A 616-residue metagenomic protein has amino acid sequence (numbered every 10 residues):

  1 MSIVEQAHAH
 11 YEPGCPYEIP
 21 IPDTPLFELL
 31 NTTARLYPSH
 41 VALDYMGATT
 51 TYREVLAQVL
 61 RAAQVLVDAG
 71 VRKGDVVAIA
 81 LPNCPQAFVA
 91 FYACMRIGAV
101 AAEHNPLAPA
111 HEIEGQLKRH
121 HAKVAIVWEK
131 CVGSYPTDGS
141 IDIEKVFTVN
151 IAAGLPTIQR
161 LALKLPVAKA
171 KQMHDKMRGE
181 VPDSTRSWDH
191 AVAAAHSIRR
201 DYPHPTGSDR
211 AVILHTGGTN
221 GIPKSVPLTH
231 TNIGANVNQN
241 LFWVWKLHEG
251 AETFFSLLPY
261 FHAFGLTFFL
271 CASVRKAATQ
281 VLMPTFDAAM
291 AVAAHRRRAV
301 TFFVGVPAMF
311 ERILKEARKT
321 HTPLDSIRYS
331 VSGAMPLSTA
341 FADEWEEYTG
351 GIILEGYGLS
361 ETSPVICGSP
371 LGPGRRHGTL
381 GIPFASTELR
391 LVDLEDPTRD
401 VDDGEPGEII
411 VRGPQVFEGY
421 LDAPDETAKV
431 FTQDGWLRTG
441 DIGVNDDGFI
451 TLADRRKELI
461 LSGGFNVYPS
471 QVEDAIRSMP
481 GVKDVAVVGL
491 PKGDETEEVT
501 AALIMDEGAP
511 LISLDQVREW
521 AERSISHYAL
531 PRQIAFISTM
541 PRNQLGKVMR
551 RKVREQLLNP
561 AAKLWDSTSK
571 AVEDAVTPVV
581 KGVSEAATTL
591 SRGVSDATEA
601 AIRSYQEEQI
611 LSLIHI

Functional and structural regions predicted by a protein language model:
I21-P22, N31, S39-C84, F88-Y92 (+1 more regions): Conserved AMP-binding/adenylate-forming core of the ANL superfamily
L66-V71, A195-S208, I213-F255, K276: Conserved adenylate-forming
D68-A69, R96-H190, E507: Structural core segment of the AMP-binding/adenylate-forming
A108, G115, A125-E129, G413 (+6 more regions): AMP-binding/adenylate-forming catalytic core of the ANL superfamily
L161-L165, V300-G305, K315-R375, E388: Gly/Ser/Thr-rich phosphate-binding loop
G234-T253, F261-F302, E316-A317: Conserved AMP-binding/adenylation subdomain of ANL enzymes
Y357, R390-I410, K429-V430, N445-D447 (+2 more regions): Conserved beta-loop-beta connector loops within the AMP-binding
I382-S386, P397-V430, V467, A561: Conserved ATP/PPi-binding loop(s) of AMP-dependent carboxylate-activating enzymes
